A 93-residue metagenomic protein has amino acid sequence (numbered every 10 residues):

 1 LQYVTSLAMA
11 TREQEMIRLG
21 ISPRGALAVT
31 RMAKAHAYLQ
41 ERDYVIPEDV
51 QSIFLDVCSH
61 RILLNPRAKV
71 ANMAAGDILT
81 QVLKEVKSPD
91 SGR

Functional and structural regions predicted by a protein language model:
Q2, T11-R93: C-terminal engagement/docking regions of AAA+ P-loop ATPases
T5: Oxyanion-binding "anion nests"
A8: Alpha-helical substrate-binding/gating segment
